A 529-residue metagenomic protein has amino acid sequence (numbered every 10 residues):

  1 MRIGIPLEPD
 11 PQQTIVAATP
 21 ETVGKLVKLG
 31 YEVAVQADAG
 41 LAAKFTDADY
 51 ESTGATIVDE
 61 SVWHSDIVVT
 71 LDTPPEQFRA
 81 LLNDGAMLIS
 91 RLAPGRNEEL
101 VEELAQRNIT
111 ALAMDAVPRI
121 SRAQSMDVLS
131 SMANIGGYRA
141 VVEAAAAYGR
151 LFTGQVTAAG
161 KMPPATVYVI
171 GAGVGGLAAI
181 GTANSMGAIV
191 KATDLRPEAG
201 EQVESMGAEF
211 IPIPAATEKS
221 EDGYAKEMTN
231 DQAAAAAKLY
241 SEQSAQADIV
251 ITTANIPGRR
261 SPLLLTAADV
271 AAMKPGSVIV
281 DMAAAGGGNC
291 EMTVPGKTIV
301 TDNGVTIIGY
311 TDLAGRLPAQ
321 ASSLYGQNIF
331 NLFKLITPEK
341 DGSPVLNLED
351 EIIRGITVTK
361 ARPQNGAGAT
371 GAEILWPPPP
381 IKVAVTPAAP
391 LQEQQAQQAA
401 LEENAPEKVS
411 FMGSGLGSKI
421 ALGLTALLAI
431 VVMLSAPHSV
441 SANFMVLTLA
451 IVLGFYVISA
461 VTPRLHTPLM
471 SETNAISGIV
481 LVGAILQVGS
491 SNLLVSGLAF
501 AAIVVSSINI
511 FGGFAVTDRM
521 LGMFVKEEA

Functional and structural regions predicted by a protein language model:
I5-E103: An N-terminal-biased, well-structured beta-alpha scaffold segment characteristic of Rossmann-like dinucleotide-binding
P6-F45, T153-Q243, E407, S414 (+2 more regions): Glycine-rich phosphate/diphosphate-binding loop of Rossmann-like nucleotide-binding domains
G54-W63, T73-P74, E221-V250, A254-A267: A structured beta-alpha segment of the ubiquitous adenosine-cofactor-binding alpha/beta core
G95-S121, R259-Y310: Rossmann-fold NAD(P)-binding glycine/threonine-rich loop
D115-V117, S121-T157, P164, A284 (+1 more regions): Adenosine-phosphate binding glycine-rich loop
H438-I451, S471-E472: Structural signature of hydrophobic alpha-helical transmembrane segments
G454-T467, G512-T517: C-terminal ends of transmembrane helices
A475-I485: Small-residue-rich segments of transmembrane alpha-helices in multi-pass membrane proteins, especially helix faces
